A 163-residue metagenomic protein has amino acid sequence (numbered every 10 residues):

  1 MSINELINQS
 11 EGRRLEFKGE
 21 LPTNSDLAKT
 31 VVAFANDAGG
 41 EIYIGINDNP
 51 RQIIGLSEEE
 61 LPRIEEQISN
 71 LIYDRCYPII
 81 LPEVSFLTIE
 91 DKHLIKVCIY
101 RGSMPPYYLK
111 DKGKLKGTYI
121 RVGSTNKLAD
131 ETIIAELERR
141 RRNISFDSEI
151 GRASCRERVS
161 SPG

Functional and structural regions predicted by a protein language model:
M1-S160: Conserved N-terminal catalytic/coupling substructures associated with nucleotide/phosphate chemistry
